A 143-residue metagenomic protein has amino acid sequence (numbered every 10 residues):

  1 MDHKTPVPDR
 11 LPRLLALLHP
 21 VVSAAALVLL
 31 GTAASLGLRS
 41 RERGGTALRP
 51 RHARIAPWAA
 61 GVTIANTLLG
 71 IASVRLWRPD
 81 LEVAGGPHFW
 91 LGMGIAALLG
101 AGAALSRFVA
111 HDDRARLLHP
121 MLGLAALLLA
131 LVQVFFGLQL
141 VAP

Functional and structural regions predicted by a protein language model:
D2-P143: Membrane-embedded alpha-helical bundles that constitute the cytochrome b-like, heme-associated redox core of multi-pass
